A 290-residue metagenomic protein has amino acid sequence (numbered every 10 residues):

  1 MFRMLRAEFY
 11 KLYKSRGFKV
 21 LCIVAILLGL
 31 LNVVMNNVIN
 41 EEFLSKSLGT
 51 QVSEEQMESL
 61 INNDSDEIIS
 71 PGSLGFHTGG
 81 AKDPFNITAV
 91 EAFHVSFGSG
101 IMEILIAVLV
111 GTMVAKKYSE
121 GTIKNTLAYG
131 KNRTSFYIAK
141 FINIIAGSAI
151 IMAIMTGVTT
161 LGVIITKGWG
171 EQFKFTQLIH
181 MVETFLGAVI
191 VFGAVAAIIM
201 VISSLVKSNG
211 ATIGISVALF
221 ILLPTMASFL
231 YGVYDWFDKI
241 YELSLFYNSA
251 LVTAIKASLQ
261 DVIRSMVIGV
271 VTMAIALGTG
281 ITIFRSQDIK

Functional and structural regions predicted by a protein language model:
M1-I26, S208: Aromatic- and glycine-rich beta-strand/loop motifs that create alpha-glucan
K11, V270-K290: Junction motif at the cytosolic side of a transmembrane helix
F18-L21, F136, T212-I213: Alpha-helical transmembrane segments and their helix-entry boundary regions
C22-M113, Y137-K207, V217, P224 (+2 more regions): Secretory targeting signals
V110-Y129, R133, F141: Transmembrane helix boundary and interhelical loop/hinge segments in multi-pass membrane proteins
K116, Y129, I164, S204 (+1 more regions): Transmembrane helix-loop junction
P224-N248: Juxtamembrane non-transmembrane "cap" segments at the membrane-aqueous interface of multi-pass membrane proteins
